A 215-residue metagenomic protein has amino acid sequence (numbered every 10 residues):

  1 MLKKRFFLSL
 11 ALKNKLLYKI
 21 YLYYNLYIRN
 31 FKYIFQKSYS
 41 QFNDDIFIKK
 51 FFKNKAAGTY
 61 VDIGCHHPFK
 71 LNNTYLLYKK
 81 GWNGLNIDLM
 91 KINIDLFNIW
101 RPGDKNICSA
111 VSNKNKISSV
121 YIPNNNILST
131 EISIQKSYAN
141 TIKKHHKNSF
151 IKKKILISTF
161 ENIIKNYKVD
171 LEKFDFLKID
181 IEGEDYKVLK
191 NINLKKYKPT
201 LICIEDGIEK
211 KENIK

Functional and structural regions predicted by a protein language model:
L2-K215: Phosphate/nucleotide-binding beta-alpha loop and adjacent structural elements of enzyme active sites
